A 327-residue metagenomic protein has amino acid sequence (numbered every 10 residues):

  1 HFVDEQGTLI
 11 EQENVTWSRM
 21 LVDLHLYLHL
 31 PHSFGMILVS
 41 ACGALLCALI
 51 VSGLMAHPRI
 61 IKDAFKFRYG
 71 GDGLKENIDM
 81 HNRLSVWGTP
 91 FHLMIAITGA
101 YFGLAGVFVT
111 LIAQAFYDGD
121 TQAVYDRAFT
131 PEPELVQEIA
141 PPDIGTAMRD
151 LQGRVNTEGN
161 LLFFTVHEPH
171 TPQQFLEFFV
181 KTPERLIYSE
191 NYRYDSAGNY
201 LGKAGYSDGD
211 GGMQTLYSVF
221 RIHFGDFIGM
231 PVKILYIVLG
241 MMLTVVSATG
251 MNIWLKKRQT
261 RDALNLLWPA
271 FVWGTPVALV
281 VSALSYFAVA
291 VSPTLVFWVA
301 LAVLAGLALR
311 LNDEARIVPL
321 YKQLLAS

Functional and structural regions predicted by a protein language model:
H1-L26, V51, K181-R221, M241-A248: Extended, hydrophilic extramembrane loops/domains of integral membrane proteins
H1-V22, P31-G35, P58, N77-M80 (+1 more regions): Soluble N-terminal domains of membrane-associated systems
S33-G119, L284: Internal alpha-helical transmembrane segments
S33-V39, G43, K75-T89, D226-Y236 (+3 more regions): Membrane-water interface of alpha-helical transmembrane segments
I37-A56, P231-K256, W298-V303: Selective detector of the "anchor" transmembrane alpha-helix that sits immediately C-terminal
A96-Q137, D262-S327: Alpha-helical transmembrane segments forming the membrane-embedded cores of inner-membrane proteins across
A115-L176, K181-I187, S196-G205: Membrane-proximal low-complexity regions enriched in glycine and acidic/polar residues
S207-Y286: Long, well-ordered mid-to-C-terminal structural blocks that present hydrophobic/aromatic surfaces
